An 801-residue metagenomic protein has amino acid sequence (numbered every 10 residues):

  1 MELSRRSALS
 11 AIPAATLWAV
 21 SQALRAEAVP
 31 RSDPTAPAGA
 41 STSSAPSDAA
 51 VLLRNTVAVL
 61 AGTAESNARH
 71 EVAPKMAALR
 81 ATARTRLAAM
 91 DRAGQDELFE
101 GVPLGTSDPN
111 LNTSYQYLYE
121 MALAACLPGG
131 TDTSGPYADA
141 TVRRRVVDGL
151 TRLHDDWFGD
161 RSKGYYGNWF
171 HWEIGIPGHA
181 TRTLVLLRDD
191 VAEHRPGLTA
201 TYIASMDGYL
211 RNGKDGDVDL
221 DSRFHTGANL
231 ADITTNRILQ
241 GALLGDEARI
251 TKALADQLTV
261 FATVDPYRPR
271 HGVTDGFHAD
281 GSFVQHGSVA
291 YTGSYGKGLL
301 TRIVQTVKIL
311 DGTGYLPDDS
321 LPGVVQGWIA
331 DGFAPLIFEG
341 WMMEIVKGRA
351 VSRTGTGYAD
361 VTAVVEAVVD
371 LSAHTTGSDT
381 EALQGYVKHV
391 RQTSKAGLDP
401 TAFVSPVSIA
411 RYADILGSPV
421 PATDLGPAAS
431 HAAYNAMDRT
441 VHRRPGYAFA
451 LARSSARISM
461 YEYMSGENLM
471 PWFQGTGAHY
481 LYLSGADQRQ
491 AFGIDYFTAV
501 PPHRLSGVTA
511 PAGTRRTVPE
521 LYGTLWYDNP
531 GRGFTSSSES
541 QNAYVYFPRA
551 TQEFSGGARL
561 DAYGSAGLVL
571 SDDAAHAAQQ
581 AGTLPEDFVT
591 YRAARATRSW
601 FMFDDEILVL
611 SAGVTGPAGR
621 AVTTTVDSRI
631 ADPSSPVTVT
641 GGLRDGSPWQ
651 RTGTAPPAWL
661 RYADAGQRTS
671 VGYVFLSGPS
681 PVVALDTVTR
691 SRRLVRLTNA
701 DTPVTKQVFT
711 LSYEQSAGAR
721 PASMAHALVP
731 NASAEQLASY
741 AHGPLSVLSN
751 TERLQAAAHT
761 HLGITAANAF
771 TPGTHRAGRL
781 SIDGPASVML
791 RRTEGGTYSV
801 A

Functional and structural regions predicted by a protein language model:
M1-S7: Twin-arginine (Tat) signal peptide motif
S7-A28: N-terminal export signals
Q22-S47: C-terminal segment of N-terminal export signals and the immediately downstream linker at the start of the mature
G39-H70: N-terminal module-boundary/linker segments of secreted carbohydrate-active enzymes
L87-T354, Y358: Aromatic-lined, polymer-binding surfaces characteristic of secreted/periplasmic polysaccharide-degrading enzymes
L299, T306-L321, Q326-S799: Extended polysaccharide-engagement surfaces of secreted carbohydrate-active enzymes
